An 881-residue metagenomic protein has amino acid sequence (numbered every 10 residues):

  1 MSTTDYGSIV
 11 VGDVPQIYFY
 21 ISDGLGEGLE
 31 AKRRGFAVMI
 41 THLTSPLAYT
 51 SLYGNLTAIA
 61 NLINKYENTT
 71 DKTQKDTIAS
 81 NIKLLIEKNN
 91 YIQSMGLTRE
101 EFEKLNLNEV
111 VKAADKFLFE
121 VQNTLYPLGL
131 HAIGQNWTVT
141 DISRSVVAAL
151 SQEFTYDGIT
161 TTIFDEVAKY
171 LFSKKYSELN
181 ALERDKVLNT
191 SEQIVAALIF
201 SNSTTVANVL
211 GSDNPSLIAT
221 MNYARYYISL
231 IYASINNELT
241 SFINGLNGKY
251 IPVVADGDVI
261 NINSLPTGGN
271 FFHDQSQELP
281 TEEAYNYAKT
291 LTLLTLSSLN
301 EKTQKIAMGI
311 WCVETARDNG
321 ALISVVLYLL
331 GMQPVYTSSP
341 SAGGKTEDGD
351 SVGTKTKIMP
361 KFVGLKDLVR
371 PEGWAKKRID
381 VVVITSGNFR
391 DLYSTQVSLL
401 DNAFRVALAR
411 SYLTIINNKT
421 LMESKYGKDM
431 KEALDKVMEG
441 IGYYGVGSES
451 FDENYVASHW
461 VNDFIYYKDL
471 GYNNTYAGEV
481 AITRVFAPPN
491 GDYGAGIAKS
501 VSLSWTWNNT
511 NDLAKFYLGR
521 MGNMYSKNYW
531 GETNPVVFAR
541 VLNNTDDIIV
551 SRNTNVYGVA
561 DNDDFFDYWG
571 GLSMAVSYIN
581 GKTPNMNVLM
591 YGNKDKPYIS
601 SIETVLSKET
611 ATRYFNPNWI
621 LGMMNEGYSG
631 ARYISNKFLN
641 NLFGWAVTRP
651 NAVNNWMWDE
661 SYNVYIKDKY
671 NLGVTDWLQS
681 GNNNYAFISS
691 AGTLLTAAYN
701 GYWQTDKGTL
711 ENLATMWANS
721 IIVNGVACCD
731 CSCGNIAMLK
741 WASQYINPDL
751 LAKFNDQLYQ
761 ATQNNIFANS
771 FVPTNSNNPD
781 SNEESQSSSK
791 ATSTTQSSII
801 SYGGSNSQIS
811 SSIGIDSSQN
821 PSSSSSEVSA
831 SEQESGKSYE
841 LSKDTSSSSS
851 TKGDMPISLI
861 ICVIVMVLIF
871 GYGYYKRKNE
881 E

Functional and structural regions predicted by a protein language model:
T3-E881: Ligand/cofactor-recognition surfaces for anionic moieties
